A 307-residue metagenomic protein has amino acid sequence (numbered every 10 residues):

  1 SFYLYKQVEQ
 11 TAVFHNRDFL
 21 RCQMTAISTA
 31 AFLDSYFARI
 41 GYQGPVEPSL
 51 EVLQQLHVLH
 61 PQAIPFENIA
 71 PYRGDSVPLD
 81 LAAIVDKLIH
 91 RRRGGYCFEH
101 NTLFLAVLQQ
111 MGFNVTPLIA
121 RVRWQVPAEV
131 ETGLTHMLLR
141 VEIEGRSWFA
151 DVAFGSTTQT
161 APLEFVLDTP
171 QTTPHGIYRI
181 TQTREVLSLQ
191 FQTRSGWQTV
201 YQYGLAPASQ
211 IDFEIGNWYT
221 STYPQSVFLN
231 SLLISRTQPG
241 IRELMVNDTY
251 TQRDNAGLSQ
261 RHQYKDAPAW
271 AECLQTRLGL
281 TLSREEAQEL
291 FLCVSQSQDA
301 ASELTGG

Functional and structural regions predicted by a protein language model:
F2-Y5, F14, F19: Aromatic (phenylalanine/tyrosine) cluster motif
Q7-Q10, Q23: Charged/polar low-complexity intrinsically disordered segments
M24-G94, Q109-G133, F154-G307: Mixed-charge, low-complexity segments
F104-L108: Hydrophobic alpha-helical packing residues
M137-R140: Short beta-strand scaffold segments in enzyme catalytic cores
E144-W148: Active-site beta-strand-loop-beta-strand hairpin of nuclease catalytic cores that positions key catalytic residues
A150-V152: Beta-strand scaffold of nucleotide-dependent catalytic cores
